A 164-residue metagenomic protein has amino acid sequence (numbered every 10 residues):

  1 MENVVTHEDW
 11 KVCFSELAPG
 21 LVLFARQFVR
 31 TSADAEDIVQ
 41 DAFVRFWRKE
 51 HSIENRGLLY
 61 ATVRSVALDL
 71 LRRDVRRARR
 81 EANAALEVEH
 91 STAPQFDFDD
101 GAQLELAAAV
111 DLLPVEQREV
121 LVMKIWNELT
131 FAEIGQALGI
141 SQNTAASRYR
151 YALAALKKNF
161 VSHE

Functional and structural regions predicted by a protein language model:
M1-L23, A33, W47, I53 (+1 more regions): A short, charge-rich alpha-helical start-of-domain segment used by transcription regulators
V12, E105-L113: Short amphipathic alpha-helical boundary/capping segments
A18, V22, F43, P114 (+2 more regions): C-terminal flanking helix
D37-V44, R48, E54-S65: Structural recognition of an alpha-helix C-terminal capping motif at a helix-to-coil junction
E54, R64-N83, D99: Arg/Lys-rich amphipathic alpha helix in sigma70-family domain 2
L68, L138-S162: DNA-recognition helix of helix-turn-helix
R77-A107, T130: Internal acidic/polar
V120-K124: A short pre-motif secondary-structure segment
